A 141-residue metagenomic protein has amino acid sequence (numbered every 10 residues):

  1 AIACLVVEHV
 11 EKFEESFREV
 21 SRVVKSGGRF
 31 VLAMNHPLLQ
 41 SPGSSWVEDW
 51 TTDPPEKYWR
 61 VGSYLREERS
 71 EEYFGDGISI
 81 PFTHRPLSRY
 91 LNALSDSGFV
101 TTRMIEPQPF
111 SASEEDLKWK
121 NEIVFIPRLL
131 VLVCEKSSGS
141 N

Functional and structural regions predicted by a protein language model:
I2: A conserved beta-strand element that flanks and buttresses the S-adenosyl-L-methionine
L5-E8: Short catalytic micro-motifs in class I SAM-dependent methyltransferases
E14-R29: A short glycine-rich, Lys/Arg-flanked "PGG" loop and its adjoining helix->strand segment in the class I
R29-R69: Conserved class I S-adenosyl-L-methionine
M34, L38-E48, F74-R89: Acceptor-substrate binding/catalytic loop of class I
E68-E71, P127: Flexible extramembrane loops and terminal tails that flank transmembrane helices in small membrane-associated subunits
R89-N141: C-terminal lobe and adjacent flexible extensions of AdoMet/dcAdoMet transferase-like proteins
